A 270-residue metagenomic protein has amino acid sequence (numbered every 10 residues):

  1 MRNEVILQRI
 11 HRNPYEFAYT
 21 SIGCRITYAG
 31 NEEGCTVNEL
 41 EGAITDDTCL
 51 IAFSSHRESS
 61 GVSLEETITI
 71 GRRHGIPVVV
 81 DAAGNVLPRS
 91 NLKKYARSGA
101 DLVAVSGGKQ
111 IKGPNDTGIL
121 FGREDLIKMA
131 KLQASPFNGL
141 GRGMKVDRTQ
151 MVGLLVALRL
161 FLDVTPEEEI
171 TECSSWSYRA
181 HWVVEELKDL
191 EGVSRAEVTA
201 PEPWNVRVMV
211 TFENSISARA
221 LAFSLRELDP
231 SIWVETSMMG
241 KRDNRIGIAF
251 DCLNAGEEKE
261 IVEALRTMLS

Functional and structural regions predicted by a protein language model:
M1-P166, C173-S174, V184-E191, F212 (+2 more regions): Conserved PLP-enzyme active-site core in the AAT-like
V5, L269-S270: An exposure/low-complexity boundary signal
Y95, V164-E169, T236-N244: Intrinsically disordered, low-complexity coil segments
S177: Active-site glycine- and acidic-residue-rich loops that bind and position anionic ligands or nucleotide-like cofactors
A180: Flexible glycine/proline-rich
K188-M268: Conserved C-terminal alpha-helix-loop-beta "cap" of PLP-dependent enzymes that closes/shapes the active-site mouth
